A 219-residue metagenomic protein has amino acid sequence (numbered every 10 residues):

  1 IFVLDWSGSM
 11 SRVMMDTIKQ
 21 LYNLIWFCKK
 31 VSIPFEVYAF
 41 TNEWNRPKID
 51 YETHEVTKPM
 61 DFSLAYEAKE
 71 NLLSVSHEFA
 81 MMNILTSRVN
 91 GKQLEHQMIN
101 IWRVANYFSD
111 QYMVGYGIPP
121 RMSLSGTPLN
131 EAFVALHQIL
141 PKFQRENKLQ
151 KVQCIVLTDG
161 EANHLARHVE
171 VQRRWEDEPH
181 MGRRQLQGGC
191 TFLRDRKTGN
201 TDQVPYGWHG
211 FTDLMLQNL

Functional and structural regions predicted by a protein language model:
I1-L219: Acidic, glycine-rich A-domain
